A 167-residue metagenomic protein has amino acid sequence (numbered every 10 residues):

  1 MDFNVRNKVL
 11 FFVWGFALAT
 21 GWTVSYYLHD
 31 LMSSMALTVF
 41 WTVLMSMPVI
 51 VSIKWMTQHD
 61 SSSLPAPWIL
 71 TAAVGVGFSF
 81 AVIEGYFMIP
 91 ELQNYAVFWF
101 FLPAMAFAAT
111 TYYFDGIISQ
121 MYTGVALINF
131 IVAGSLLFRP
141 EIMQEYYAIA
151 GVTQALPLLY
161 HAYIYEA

Functional and structural regions predicted by a protein language model:
M1-S62: N-terminal topogenic module of multi-pass integral membrane proteins
M1-V9, L64, P90-Q93, V97 (+2 more regions): Membrane-water interface of alpha-helical transmembrane segments
D2, P48-L64, F107-F114, P157-A167: C-terminal ends of transmembrane helices
V9-W22, L70-V76, Q154-P157: Alpha-helical transmembrane segments
T23, A108, A133-G134: Alpha-helical transmembrane segments of multipass membrane proteins
Y26-F40, V82-F98, L137-I149: Membrane-helix interface and helix-disruption motif detector
P67-L127: Membrane-proximal helix-loop-helix units in multi-pass membrane proteins
I117-A167: Terminal transmembrane helical module of multi-pass membrane proteins
